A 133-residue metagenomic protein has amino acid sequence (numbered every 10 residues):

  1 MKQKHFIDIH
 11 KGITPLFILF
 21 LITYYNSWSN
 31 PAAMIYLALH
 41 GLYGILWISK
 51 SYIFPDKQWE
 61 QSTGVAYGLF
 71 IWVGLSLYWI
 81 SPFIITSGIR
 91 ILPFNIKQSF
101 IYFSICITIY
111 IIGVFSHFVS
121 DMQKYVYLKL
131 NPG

Functional and structural regions predicted by a protein language model:
M1-G133: Membrane-anchoring alpha-helices and their flanking helix-loop junctions
